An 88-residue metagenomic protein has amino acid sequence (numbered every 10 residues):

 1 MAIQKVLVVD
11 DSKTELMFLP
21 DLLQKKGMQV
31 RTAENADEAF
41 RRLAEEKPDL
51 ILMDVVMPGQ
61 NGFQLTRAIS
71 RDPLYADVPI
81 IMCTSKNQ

Functional and structural regions predicted by a protein language model:
S12-L16: Short acidic/polar segment at the start of the alpha1 helix of CheY-like receiver
M17-K25: Charged docking surfaces used in two-component/phosphorelay signaling
G27-E34, R42: Short hydrophobic/Thr-rich beta-strand motif most characteristic of the beta2 strand and flanking loop of CheY-like
E46-L52: Active-site beta3 strand of CheY-like receiver
M57: Receiver (REC) domain active-site loop signature in two-component systems and cognate sites in sensor histidine kinases
D72, K86-N87: Short, conserved "switch-loop" micro-motifs in signal-transduction and mechanochemical regulators
